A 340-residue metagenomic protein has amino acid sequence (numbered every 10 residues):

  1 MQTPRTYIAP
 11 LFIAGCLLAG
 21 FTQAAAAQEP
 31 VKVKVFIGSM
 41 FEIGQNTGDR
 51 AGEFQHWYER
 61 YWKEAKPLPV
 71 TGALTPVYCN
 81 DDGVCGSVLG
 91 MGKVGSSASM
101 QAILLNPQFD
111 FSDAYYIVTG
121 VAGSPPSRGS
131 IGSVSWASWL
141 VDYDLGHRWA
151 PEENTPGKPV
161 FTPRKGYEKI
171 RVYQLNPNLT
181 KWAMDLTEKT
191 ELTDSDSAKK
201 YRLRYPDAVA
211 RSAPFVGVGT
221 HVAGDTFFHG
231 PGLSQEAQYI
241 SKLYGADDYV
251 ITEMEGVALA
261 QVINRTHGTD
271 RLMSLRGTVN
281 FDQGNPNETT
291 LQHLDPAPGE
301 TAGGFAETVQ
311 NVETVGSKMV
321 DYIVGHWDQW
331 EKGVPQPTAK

Functional and structural regions predicted by a protein language model:
M1-F12: Bacterial N-terminal signal peptides that target proteins for export
P10-G20: Bacterial N-terminal signal peptides
F21-A27: Sec/Tat signal peptide C-region and signal peptidase I cleavage site
Q28-K340: Accessory terminal and edge-of-domain segments that mediate assembly/interaction and cofactor placement around
